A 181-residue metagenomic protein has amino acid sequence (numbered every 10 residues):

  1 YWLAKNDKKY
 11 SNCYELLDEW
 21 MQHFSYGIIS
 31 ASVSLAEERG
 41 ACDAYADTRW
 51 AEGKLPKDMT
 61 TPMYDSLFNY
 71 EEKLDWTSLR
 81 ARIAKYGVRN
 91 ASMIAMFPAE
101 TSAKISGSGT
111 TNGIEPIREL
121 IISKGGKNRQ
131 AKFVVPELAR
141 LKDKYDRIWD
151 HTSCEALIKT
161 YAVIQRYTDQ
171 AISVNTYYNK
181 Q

Functional and structural regions predicted by a protein language model:
Y1-M63: Extended, well-ordered alpha-helical scaffold/bundle regions in very large, multi-domain proteins
E37, A41, D58, D65-K73 (+1 more regions): Catalytic alpha/beta core of large soluble enzyme barrels
